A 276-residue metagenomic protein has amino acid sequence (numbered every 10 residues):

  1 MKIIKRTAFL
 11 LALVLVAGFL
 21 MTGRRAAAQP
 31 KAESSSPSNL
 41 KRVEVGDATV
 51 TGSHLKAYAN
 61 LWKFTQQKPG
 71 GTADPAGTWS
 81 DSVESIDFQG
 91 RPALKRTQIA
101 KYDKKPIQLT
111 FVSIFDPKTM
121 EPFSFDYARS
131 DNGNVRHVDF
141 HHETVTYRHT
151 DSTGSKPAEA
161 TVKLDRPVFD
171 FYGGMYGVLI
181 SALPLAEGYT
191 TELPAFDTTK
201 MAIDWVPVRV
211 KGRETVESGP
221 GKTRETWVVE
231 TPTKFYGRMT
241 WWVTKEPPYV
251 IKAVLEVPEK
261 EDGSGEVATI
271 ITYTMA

Functional and structural regions predicted by a protein language model:
M1-L11: Bacterial N-terminal signal peptides that target proteins for export
K2-I3, M21-T22, A93: Short alpha-helical segments used as structural interaction elements across diverse proteins
L10-F19: Bacterial N-terminal signal peptides
L20-P30: Signal peptide processing junction and immediate N-terminal pro/mature segment of secreted/exported proteins
P30-T144, Y189-A276: Acidic, serine/threonine-rich low-complexity disordered tracts
V145, T150-G188: Surface-exposed beta-loop interaction hotspot
